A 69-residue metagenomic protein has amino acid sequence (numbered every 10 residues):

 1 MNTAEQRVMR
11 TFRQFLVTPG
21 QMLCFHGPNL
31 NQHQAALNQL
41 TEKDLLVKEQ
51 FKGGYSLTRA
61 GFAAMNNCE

Functional and structural regions predicted by a protein language model:
M1-N31, A35: Short amphipathic alpha-helical interface segments
V8, F15, L40, N67-C68: Short intrinsically disordered, low-complexity segments
C24, K52-G53: Proline- and acidic/polar-enriched loop/turn elements at helix boundaries
N29, F51-K52: A glycine-rich, coil/turn loop motif that links secondary-structure elements
N38, E42, F62: Residue-level detection of the helix-turn-helix DNA-binding "recognition helix"
T41-F51: A short, conserved structural fragment
G53-R59: Minor-groove-contacting beta-hairpin "wing" of winged helix-turn-helix DNA-binding domains
R59-E69: Short, amphipathic alpha-helical interaction segments positioned at domain boundaries
